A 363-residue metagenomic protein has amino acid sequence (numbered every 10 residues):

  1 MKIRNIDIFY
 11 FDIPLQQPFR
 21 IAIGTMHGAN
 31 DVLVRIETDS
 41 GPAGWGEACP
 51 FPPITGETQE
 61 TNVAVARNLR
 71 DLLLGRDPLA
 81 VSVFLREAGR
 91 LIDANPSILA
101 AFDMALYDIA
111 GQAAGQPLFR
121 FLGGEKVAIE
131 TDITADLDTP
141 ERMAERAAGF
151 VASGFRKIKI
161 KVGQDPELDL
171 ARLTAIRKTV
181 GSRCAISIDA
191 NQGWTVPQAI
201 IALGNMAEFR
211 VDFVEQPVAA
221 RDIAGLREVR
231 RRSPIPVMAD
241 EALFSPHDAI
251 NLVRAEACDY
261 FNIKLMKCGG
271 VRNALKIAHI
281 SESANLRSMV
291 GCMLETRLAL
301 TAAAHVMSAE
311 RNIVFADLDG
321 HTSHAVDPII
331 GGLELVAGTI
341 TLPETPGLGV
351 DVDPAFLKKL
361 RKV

Functional and structural regions predicted by a protein language model:
M1-N5, I21, Q112, Q116-V127 (+2 more regions): N-terminal amphipathic alpha-helix/helix-capping segment at the start of soluble metabolic enzymes
M1-S40, C49-I54, H324-V326: Structured beta-strand/loop patches that form or line metal/cofactor-binding pockets in enzymes
I3, V34, G41, L69 (+10 more regions): Conserved, mostly hydrophobic/aromatic
N5, E37-A113: Metal- or metallocofactor-binding catalytic centers and their adjacent structured scaffolds across diverse enzyme
G44-G46, I129-A135, I158-I160, C184-A190 (+5 more regions): Hydrophobic faces of well-ordered beta-strands that scaffold small-molecule active sites in alpha/beta enzyme cores
V63-A64, L69-D71, R210, R221-M238 (+1 more regions): Shared catalytic-loop signature of beta/alpha-barrel
R120-S233: Metal-dependent enolase-superfamily TIM-barrel catalytic cores that perform enediolate-based chemistry
T322-V363: C-terminal extensions of enzymes
